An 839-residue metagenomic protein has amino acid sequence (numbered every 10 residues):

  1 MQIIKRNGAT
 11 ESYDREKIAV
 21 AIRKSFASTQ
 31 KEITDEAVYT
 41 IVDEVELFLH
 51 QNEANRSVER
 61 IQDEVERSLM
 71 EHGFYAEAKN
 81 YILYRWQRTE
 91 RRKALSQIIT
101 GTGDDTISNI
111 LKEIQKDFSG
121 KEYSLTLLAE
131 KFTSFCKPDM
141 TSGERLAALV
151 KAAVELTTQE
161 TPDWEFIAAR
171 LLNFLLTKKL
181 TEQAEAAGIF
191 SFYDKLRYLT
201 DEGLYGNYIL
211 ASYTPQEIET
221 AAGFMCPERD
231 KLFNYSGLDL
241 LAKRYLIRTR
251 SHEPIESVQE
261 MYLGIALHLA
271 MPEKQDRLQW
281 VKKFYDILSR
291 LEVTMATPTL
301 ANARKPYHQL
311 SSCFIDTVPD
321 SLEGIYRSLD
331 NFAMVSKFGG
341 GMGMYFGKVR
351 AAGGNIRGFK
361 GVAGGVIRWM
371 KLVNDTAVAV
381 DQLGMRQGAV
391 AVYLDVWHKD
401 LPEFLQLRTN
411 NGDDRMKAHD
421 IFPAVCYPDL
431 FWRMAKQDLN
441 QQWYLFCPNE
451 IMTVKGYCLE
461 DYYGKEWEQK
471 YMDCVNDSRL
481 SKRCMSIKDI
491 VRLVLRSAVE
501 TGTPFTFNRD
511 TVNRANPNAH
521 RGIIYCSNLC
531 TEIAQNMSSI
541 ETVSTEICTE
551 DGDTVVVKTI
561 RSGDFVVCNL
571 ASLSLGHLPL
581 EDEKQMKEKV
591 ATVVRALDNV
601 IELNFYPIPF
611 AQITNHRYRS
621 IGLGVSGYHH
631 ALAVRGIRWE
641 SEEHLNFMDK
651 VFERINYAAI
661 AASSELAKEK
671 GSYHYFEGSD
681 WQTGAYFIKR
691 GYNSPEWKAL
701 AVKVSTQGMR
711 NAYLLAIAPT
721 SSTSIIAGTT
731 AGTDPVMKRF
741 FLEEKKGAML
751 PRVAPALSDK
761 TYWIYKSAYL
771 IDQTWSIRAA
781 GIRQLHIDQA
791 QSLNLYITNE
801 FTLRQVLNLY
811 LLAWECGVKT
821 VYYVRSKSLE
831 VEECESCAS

Functional and structural regions predicted by a protein language model:
A9, K31-L263, L267, Q279-Y285: Core nucleic-acid recognition elements
A9-Y13, I33-E36, G101-T102, M140 (+20 more regions): Alpha-helix capping and helix-loop boundary segments enriched in small/acidic/polar residues
N80-Q87, W164-L196, Y427, V512-I540 (+6 more regions): Terminal amphipathic helices with adjacent charged low-complexity linkers/tails
T161, R327, K348-V349, G354-G361 (+10 more regions): Short acidic, glycine/serine/threonine-rich loops at helix termini
T181-P272, G358-L372, G384-G388, Y393-N528 (+2 more regions): Conserved, charged catalytic cores of large soluble enzymes
T214-T220, D230-D239, T531-Q535, L597-E602 (+4 more regions): Catalytic alpha/beta core of large soluble enzyme barrels
I247, E253, M261, I265-R277 (+10 more regions): Function-dense linear segments that define catalytic or interfacial modules in macromolecule-processing proteins
I287, K305, L329, K589-Q612 (+2 more regions): Internal maturation/activation junctions in enzymes
